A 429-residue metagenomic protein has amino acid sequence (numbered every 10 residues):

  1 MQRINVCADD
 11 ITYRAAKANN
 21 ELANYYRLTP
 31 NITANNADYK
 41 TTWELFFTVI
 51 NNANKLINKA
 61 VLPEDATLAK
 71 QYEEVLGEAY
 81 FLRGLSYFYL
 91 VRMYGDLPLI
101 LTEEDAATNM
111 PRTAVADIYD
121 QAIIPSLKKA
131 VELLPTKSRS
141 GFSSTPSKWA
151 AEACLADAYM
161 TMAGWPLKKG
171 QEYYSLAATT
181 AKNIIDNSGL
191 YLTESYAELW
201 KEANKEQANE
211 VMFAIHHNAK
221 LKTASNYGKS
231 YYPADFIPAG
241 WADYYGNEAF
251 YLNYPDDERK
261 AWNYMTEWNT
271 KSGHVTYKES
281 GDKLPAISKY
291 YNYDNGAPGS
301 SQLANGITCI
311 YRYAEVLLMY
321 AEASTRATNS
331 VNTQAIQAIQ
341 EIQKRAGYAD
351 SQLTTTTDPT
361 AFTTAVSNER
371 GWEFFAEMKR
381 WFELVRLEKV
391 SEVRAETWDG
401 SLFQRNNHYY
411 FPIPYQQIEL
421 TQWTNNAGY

Functional and structural regions predicted by a protein language model:
M1-K17, I100-L101, L134-A150, A158-P233 (+4 more regions): Short, surface-exposed recognition loops and adjoining beta-strand edges that mediate ligand/DNA contacts, enriched
A15-L45, T179-A327, E388-Y429: Elongated scaffold/linker segments in the mid-to-C-terminal portions of large proteins
K17-Y94, T108-D117, L127-G141, Y293-T308 (+2 more regions): Conserved, well-structured interaction surfaces
T42-F46, R112-Y119, G164-L176, A327-V331: Short coil/turn connectors between adjacent alpha-helices in alpha-solenoid helical repeat scaffolds
A335-E396: C-terminal structured "cap/appendage" subdomains that terminate the fold
